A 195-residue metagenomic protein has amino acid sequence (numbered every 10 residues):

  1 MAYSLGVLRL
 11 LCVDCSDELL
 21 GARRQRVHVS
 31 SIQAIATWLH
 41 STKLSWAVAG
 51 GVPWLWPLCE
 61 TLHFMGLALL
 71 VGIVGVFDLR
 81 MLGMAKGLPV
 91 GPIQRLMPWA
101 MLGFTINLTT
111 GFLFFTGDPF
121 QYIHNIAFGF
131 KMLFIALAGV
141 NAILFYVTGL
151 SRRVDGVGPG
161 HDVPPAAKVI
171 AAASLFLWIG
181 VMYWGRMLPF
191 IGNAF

Functional and structural regions predicted by a protein language model:
C12-C15: Cysteine-centered motifs
L19, R26: Cationic, low-complexity basic patches in intrinsically disordered or flexible, solvent-exposed regions
V27-F195: Polytopic transmembrane helical bundles with strong interfacial aromatic enrichment
